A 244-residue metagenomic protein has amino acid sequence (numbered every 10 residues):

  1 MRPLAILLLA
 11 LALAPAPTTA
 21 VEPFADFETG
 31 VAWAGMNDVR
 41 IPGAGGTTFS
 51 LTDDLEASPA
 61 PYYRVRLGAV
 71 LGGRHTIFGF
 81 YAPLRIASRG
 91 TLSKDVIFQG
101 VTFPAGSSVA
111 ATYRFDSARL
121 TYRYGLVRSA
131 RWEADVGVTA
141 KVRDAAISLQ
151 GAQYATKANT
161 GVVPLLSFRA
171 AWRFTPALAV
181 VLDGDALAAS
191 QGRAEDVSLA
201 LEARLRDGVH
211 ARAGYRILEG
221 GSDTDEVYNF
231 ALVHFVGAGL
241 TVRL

Functional and structural regions predicted by a protein language model:
M1-P23: Cleavable N-terminal export/targeting peptides
A16-R85, G239, R243-L244: Short glycine/proline- and aromatic-enriched beta-strand/turn motifs that initiate or cap beta-hairpins
D26-G30, F78-A82, D135-K141, D183-D185 (+2 more regions): Transmembrane beta-strands of outer-membrane beta-barrel proteins
F27-T29, V65-A69, L120-Y124, V138-A140 (+4 more regions): Residues on the lipid-exposed face of transmembrane beta-strands in outer-membrane beta-barrel proteins
G35-A60, P83-D116, R143-G161, R169 (+2 more regions): Extracellular/periplasm-exposed beta-strand and loop segments of Gram-negative cell-envelope proteins, dominated by
R74-I77, A130-W132, P176-V180, G208-A211: Repeated loop/turn-to-beta-strand initiation elements of outer-membrane beta-barrel proteins
L178-G192, L218: Transmembrane beta-strand segments that form the barrel wall of outer-membrane beta-barrel proteins
R193-R243: Predominantly the C-terminal beta-signal and adjacent terminal strand-loop region of outer-membrane beta-barrel
